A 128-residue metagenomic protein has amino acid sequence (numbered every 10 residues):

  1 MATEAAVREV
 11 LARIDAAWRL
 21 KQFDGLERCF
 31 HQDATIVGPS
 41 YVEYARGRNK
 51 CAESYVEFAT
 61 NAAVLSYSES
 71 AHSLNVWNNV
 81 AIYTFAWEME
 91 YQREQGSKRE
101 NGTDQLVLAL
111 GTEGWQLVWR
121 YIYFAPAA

Functional and structural regions predicted by a protein language model:
A5, V10, F23-W77, K98: A solvent-exposed, acidic/Ser-Thr-rich amphipathic alpha-helical stretch
I14, I36, A81-Y91: Short, well-ordered beta-strand segments in beta-rich or mixed alpha/beta enzyme and ligand-binding folds
I14, L20-Q22: Short helix-adjacent coil turns
F30, W87-M89, Y121-F124: Short beta-strand segments enriched in hydrophobic/aromatic residues within well-folded beta-rich domains
Y55, E69-L74, W87-M89, T103-A109: Hydrophobic/aromatic beta-strand elements that line small-molecule binding cavities or substrate pockets in beta-rich
M89-R99: Short, cysteine-centered beta-strand-loop-beta hairpins and adjacent loop/turn segments enriched in charged/polar
N101-A128: Short beta-strand edge/turn micro-motifs at domain boundaries
